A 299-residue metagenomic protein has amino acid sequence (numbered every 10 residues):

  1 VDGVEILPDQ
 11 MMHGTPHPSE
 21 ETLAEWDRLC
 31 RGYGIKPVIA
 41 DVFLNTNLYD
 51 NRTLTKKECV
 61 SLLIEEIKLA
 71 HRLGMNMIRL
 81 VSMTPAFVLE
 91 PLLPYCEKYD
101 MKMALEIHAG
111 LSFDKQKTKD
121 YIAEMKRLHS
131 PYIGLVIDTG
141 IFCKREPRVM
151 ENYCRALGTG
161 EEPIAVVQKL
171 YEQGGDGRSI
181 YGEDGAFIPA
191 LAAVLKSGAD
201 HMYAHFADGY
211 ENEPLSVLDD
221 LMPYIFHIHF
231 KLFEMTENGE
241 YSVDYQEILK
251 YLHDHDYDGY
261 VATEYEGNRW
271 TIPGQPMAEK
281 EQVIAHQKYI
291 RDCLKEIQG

Functional and structural regions predicted by a protein language model:
V1-Q10, L69-N76: Catalytic domains of carbohydrate-active enzymes, especially glycoside hydrolases
V4-I6, P37-V42, I78-L80, M103-L105 (+3 more regions): Hydrophobic faces of well-ordered beta-strands that scaffold small-molecule active sites in alpha/beta enzyme cores
E5-L29: Glycine-rich, proline-tolerant flexible connector loops at the mouths of alpha/beta enzymes
L7-D9, V42-N45, M83, H108-S112 (+4 more regions): Active-site beta-loop-alpha junctions enriched in small/polar residues
P18-E25, K56-I64, A86-L93, K117-I122 (+3 more regions): Charged helix-capping and loop-helix junction motifs
L29-G32, K36, T46-E183: Active-site acidic/histidine proton-transfer and metal-coordination neighborhood in alpha/beta enzyme cores
D114, K144-D258, I272-E281: Gly/Pro-rich active-site loop or hairpin
G274-Q298: C-terminal helical cap(s) of enzyme catalytic domains, especially alpha/beta-barrels
